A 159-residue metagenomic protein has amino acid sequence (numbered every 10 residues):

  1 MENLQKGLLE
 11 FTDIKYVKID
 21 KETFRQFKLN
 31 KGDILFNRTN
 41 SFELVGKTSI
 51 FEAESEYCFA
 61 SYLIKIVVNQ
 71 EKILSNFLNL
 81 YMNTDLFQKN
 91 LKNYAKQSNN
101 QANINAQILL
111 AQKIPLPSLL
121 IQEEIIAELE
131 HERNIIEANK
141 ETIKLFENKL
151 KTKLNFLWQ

Functional and structural regions predicted by a protein language model:
M1, V68, I114-L116: Hydrophobic residues in beta-strands and at strand termini
E2-I34: Sequence-specific dsDNA recognition surfaces
G7-L8, I66, E128: Conserved aromatic/hydrophobic "specificity hotspots" at molecular recognition or selectivity sites
F24-N83: A short beta-sheet element
E56-L63, I73-N76, K96-L120: A short glycine-rich beta-alpha junction/loop motif
K89, A111-Q159: Amphipathic alpha-helical coiled-coil/heptad-repeat segments
